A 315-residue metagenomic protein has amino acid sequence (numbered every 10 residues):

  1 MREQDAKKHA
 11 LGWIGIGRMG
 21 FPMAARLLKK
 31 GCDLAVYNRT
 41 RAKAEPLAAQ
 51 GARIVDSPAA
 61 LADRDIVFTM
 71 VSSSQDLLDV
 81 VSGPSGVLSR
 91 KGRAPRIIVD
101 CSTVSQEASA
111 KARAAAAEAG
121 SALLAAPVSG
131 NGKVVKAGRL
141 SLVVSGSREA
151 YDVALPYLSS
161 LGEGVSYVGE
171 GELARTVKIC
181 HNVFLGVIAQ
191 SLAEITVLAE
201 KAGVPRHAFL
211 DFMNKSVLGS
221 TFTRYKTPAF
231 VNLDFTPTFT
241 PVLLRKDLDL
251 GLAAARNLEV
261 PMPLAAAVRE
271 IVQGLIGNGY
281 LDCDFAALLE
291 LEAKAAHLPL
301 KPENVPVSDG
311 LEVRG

Functional and structural regions predicted by a protein language model:
M1-A62, I66-T69, R96, S102 (+3 more regions): NAD(P)+-binding Rossmann beta1-loop-alpha1 motif at the extreme N-terminus of oxidoreductases
M23-A24, K43, A112, Y157 (+1 more regions): Hydrophobic residues within alpha-helices that form the first helical element adjacent to the glycine-rich loop
L34, I54, L123-L124, V165 (+2 more regions): Hydrophobic beta-strand scaffold residues
T40, S73, S147: Residues in the short beta-alpha loop(s) of Rossmann-like NAD(P)-binding domains
P58-S121: Rossmann-fold NAD(P) dinucleotide-binding segment
T103-V183: Rossmann-fold dinucleotide-binding core
V153, L173-A295: Helical "substrate-binding/catalytic lid" subdomain of Rossmann-like NAD(P)-dependent dehydrogenases/reductases
